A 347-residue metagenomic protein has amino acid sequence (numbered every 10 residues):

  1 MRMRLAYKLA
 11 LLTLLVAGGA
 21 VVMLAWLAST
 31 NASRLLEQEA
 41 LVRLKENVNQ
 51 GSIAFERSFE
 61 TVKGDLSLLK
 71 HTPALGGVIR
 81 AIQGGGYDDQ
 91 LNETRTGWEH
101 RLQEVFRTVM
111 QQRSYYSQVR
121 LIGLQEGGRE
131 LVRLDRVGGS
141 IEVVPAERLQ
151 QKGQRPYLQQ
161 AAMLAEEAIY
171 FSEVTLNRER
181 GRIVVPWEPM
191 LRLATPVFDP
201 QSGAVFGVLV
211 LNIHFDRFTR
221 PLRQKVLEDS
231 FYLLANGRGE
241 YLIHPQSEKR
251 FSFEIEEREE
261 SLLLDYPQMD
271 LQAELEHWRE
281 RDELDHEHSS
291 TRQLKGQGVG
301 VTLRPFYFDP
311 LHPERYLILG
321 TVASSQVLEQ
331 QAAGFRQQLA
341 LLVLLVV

Functional and structural regions predicted by a protein language model:
M1-A6, L35-Q38, S289-T291, S325-Q330: Non-catalytic regulatory/interaction regions at protein termini and inter-domain linkers
L5-A10, V16-T94, Q111-Y115, P189-M190: Juxtamembrane extracytoplasmic/periplasmic/luminal helical "stalk" adjacent to the first N-terminal
T61-G76, T108-R136, M163-Y170, R223-K249 (+1 more regions): Short N-terminal helix-loop-first-beta-strand/juxtamembrane motif that initiates sensory/input modules
Q111-Q112, L134-I213: Extracytoplasmic/periplasmic ligand-binding sensor regions of membrane-associated signaling proteins
I141-L149, D216-Q224, K249-L263: A short, polar/charged loop-to-alpha-helix boundary motif
I183-V226, F231, G237, L242-Q246 (+2 more regions): Conserved beta-strands of PAS-like sensory domains
E260-Q338: Extracellular/periplasmic juxtamembrane segments that couple receptor/chemosensory ectodomains to their
Q338-V347: Selective detector of the "anchor" transmembrane alpha-helix that sits immediately C-terminal
